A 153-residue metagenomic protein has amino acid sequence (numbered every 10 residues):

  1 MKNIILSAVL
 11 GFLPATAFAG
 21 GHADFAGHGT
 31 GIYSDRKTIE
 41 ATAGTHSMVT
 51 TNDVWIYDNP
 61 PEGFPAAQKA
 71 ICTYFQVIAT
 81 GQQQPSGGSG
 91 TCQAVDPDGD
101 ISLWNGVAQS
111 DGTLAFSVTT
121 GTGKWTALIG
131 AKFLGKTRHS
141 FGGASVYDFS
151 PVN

Functional and structural regions predicted by a protein language model:
M1-I4: Positively charged n-region of N-terminal signal peptides that target proteins for export
S7-A8: Sec-dependent N-terminal signal peptides
P14-T16: N-terminal signal peptide c-region/cleavage motif recognized by signal peptidases
G20-N153: Beta-strand-enriched cores of mature, soluble protein domains
